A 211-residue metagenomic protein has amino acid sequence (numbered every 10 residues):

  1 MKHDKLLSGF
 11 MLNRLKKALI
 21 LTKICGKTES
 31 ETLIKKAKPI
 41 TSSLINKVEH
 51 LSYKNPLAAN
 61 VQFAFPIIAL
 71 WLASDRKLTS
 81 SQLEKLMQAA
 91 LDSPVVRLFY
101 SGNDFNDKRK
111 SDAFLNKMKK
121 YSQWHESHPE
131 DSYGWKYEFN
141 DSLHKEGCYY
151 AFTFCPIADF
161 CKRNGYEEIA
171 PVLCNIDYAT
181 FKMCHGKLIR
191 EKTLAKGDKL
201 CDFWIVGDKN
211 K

Functional and structural regions predicted by a protein language model:
M1-S74: N-terminal, charged low-complexity regulatory/assembly segments
T41-S42, F152-F154, N175: Short, flexible segments with low predicted structural confidence
L57, D112, E168: Charge-dense, low-complexity intrinsically disordered segments
Q62-I68, L72-R163: Amphipathic interaction/junction segments at domain boundaries or subunit interfaces
S80-S81, E167, K187: Short coil/loop linkers at secondary-structure junctions
R163-A170: Short, glycine/charged-rich beta-strand-loop motifs at protein surfaces that mediate ligand recognition and catalysis
P171-K211: C-terminal structured interaction module
